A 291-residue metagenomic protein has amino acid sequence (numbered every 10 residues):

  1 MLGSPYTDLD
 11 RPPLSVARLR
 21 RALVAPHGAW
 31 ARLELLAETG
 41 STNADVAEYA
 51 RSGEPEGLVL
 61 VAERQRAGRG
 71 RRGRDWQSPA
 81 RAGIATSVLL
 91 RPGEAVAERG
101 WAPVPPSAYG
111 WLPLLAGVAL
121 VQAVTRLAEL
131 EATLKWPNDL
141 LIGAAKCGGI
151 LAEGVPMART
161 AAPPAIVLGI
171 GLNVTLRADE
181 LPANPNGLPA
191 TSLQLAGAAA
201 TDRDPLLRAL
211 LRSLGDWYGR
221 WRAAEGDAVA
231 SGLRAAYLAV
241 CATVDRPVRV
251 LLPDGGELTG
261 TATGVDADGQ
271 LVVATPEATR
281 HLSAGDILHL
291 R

Functional and structural regions predicted by a protein language model:
M1-R11, G93-A132, I142-R291: Long, positively charged amphipathic alpha-helical accessory segments at protein N-termini or as interdomain linkers
M1-R126, P156: N-terminal lobe of the biotin/lipoate ligase/transferase fold
A37, L134-W136: Short loop/edge segments at beta-strand edges and connector loops that shape dinucleotide/nucleotide cofactor-binding
